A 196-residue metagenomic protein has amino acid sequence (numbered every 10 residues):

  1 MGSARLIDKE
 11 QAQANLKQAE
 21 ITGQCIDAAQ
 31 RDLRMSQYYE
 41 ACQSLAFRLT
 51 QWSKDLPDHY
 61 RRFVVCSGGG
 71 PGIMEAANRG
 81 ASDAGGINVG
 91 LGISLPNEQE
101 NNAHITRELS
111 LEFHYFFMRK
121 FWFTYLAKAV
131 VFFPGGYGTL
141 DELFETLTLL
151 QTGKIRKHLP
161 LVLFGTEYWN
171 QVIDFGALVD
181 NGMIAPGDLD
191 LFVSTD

Functional and structural regions predicted by a protein language model:
M1-L91: Glycine-rich beta-alpha loop segments
K9-A12, F123, K128, D196: Intrinsic structural disorder
Q30, R34-Q37, G69, E108 (+2 more regions): Catalytic cores of large soluble enzymes that bind and process phosphate-bearing ligands
M35-Y39, F117, D196: PLP-dependent amino-acid enzyme catalytic core
N88-G90, S110, F192-S194: Conserved beta-strand scaffold positions in the cores of enzyme catalytic domains, especially in NTP/NDP-utilizing
L95-L191: Conserved phosphate- and dinucleotide-binding cores of soluble alpha/beta proteins, encompassing both enzyme active
